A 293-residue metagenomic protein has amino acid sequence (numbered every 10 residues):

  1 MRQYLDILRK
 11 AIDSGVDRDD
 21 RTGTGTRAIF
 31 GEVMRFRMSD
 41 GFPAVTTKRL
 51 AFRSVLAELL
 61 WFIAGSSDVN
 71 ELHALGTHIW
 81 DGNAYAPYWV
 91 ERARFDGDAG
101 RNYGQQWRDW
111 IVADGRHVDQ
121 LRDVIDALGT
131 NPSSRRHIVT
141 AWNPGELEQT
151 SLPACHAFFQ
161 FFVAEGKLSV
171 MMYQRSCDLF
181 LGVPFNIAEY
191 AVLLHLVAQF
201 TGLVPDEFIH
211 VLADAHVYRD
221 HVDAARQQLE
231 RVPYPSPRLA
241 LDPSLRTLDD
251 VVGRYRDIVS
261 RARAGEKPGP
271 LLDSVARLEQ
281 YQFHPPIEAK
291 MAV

Functional and structural regions predicted by a protein language model:
M1-V293: Terminal, non-catalytic protein-protein interaction segments that mediate quaternary/complex assembly
